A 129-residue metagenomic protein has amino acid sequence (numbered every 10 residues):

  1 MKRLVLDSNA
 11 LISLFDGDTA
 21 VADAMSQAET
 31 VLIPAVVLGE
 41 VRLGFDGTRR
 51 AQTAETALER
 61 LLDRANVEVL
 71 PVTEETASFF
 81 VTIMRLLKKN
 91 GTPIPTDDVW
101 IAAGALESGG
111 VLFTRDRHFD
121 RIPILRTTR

Functional and structural regions predicted by a protein language model:
M1, A102, L106-R129: Acidic, PIN/NYN-like endoribonuclease modules and their adjacent C-terminal/linker elements
M1-V37, L43-R60: Short, well-structured N-terminal submotif of metal-dependent ribonuclease cores
D7, E40, D98, D116: Acidic active-site catalytic centers that drive phospho-/nucleotidyl reactions and related ester hydrolyses
A10-L11, T76, W100-I101, H118-F119: Alpha-helix capping/helix-boundary segments
T48-Q52, L87-K88, R129: Short, hinge-like loop/turn segments at secondary-structure boundaries
E68-F113: Active-site neighborhoods of divalent-metal-dependent phosphate/nucleic-acid chemistry enzymes
